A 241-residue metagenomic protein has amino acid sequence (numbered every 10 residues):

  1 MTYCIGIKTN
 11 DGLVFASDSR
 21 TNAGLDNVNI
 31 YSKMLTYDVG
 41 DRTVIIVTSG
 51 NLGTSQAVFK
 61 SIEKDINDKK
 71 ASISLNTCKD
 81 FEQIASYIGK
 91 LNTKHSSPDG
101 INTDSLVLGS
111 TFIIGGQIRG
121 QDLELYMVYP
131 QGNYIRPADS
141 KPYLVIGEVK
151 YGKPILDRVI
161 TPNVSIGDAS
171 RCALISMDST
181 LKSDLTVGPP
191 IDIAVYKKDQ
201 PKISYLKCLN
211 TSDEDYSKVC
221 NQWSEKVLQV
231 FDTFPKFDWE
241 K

Functional and structural regions predicted by a protein language model:
T2-K8, L13-F15, S110-Q117, E124-Y126 (+1 more regions): Short beta-strand scaffold segments in enzyme catalytic cores
C4-L108, I146-V164, R171, K218-E240: Conserved short S/T/G-enriched processing/targeting/catalytic segments and their helical context
I5, G167, K182-K241: Intrinsically disordered, low-complexity segments enriched in small residues
L13-V14, V44, D122-L125, Y134 (+1 more regions): Hydrophobic residues embedded in beta-strands of well-ordered beta-sheets
T48-G50, I114-I118, M127-P130, E148 (+1 more regions): Short, structured patches in soluble enzyme cores that scaffold and shape functional sites
K94-Y126, G132-Y134: Internal active-site segments that recognize and position negatively charged phosphoryl groups and nucleotide moieties
L125-P154, T211-Q222: Gly/Ser/Thr-rich active-site loops/lids in small-molecule metabolic enzymes that frequently grip phosphoryl groups
I175-L181: Surface-exposed interaction patches
